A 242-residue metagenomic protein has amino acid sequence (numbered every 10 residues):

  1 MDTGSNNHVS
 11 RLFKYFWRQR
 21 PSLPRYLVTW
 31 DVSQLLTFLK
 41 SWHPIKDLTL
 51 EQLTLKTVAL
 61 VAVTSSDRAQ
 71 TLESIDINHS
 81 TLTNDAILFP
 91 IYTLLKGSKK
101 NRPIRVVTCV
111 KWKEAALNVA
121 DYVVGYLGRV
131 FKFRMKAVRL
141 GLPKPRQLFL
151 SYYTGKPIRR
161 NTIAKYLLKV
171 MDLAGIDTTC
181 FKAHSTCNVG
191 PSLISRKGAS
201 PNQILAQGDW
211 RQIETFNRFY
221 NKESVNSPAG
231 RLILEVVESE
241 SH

Functional and structural regions predicted by a protein language model:
M1-H242: Extended, non-catalytic subsegments within catalytic or DNA/protein-binding/adaptor domains
